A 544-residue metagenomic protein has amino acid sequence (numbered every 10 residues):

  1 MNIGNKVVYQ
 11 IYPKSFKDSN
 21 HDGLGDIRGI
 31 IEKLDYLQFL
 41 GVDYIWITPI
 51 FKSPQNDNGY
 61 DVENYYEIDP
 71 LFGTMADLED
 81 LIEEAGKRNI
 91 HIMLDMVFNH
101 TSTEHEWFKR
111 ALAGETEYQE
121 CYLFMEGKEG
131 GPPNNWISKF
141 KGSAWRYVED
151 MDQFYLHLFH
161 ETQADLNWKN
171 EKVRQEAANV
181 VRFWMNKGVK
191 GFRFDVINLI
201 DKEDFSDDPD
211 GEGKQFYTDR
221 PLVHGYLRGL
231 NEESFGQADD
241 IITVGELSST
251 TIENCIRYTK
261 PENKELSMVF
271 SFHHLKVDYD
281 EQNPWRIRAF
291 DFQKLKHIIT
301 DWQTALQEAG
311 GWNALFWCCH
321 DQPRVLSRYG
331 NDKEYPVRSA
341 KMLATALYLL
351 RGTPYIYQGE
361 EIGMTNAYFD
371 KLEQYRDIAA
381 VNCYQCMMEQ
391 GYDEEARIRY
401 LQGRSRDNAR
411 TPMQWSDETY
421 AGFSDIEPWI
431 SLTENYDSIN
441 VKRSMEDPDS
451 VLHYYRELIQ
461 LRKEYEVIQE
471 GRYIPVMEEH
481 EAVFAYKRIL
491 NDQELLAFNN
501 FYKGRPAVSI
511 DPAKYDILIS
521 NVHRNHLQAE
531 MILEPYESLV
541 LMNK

Functional and structural regions predicted by a protein language model:
M1-R182, N186, L199-T251, P261 (+2 more regions): Acidic/aromatic-lined carbohydrate-recognition and catalytic surfaces of CAZymes acting on diverse glycans
I3-G4, G225-L227, E232-D240, Y258-S271 (+6 more regions): Loop/helix patches that line or flank the sugar-binding groove of alpha-linked glycan CAZymes
N20, S53-D57, H100-W107, I200-E203 (+6 more regions): Short catalytic/ligand-binding loop motif for oxyanion handling, primarily in non-cytosolic enzymes, centered on
I45, F192-F194: Hydrophobic residues within beta-strands of alpha/beta enzymes
W312-K333: Active-site clefts of carbohydrate-active enzymes
R505-H523: Beta-strand-rich binding/interaction modules
Q528-K544: C-terminal beta-strand-rich structural cap/linker in extracellular carbohydrate-active enzymes
